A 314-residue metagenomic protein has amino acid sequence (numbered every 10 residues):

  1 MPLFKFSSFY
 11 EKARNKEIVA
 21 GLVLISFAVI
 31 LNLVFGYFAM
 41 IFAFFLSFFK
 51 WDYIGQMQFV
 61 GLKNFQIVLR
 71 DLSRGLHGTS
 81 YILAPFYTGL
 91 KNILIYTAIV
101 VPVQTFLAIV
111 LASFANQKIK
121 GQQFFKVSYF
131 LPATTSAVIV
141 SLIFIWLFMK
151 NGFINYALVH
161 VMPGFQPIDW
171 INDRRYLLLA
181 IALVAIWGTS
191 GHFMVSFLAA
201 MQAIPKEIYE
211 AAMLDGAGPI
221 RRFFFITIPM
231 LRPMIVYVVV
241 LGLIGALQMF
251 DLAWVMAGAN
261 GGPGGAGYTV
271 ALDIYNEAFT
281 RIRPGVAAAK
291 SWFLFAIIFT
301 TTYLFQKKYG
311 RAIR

Functional and structural regions predicted by a protein language model:
M1-N15: Short, Lys/Arg-rich, polar N-terminal cytosolic tail immediately upstream of the first transmembrane signal-anchor
R14-R314: A structural signal for multi-pass alpha-helical bundles of membrane permease subunits that mediate small-molecule
